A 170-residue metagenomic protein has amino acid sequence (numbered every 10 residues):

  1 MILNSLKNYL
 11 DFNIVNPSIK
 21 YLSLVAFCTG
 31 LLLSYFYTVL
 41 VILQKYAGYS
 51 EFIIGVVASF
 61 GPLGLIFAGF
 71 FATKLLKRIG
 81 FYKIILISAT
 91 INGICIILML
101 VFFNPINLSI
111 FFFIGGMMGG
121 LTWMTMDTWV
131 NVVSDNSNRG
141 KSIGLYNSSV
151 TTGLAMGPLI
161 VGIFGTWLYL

Functional and structural regions predicted by a protein language model:
F12-P62: Helix-loop boundary and gating motifs at the non-cytosolic
E51-F52, N136-Y146: Loop-to-transmembrane helix entry/capping segments in MFS-fold secondary transporters and related SLC/MFSD carriers
P62-I66, F70, L154-A155: Residue-level signature of mid-helix packing/kink "hotspots" within the transmembrane helices of 12-pass Major
A68-G80, G165: Helix-to-loop junctions at the C-terminal end of transmembrane segments in multipass secondary transporters
K83-I97: Structural signature of the two symmetry-related core transmembrane helices
I106-I114: Paired small-residue
L121-S134: Intracellular juxtamembrane helix-capping segments at the cytosolic ends of symmetry-related transmembrane helices
M156-G165: Small-residue (Gly/Pro/Ala) motifs that create kinks and tight helix-helix packing interfaces
